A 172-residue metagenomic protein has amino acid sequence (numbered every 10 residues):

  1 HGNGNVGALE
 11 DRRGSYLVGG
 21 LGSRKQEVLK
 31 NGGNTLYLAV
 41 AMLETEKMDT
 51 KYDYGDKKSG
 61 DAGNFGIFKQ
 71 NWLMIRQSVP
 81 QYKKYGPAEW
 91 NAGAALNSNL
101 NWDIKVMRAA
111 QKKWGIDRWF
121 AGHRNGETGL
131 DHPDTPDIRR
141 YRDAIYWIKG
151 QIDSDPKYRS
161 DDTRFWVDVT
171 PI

Functional and structural regions predicted by a protein language model:
H1-G32, E46-D61, L73-I172: Non-catalytic cell-wall polysaccharide-engagement segments
G33-L36, L43: Membrane-interfacial loop- and helix-cap regions that link adjacent transmembrane helices in polytopic membrane proteins
T35, G63-F65: Short connector loops at helix/strand junctions that flank enzyme active sites, especially segments positioning acidic
A39-M42, G66-N71, W119-G122: Structural recognition of the beta-strand scaffold that forms the well-ordered cores of secreted hydrolase catalytic
